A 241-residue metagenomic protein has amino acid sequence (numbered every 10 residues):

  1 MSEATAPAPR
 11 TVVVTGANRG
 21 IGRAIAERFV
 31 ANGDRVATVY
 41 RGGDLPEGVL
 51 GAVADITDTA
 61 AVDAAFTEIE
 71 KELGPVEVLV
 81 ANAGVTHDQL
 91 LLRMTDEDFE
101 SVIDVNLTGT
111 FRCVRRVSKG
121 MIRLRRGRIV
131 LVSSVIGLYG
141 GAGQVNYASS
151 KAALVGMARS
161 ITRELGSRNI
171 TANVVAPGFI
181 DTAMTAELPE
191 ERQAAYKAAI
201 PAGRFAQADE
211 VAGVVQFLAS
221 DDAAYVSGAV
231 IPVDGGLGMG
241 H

Functional and structural regions predicted by a protein language model:
S2, Y139, Q216, S227-H241: Short C-terminal tail/terminal secondary-structure segment of NAD(P)H-dependent dehydrogenase/reductase domains
N18-R19: Conserved glycine-rich cofactor-binding loop
L90-L91, D98-I103, T185, Y196: Substrate-binding pocket helix/loop in short-chain dehydrogenase/reductase
V114, S150, A158: Active-site helix of classical SDR
K119, R163-S167, A224: Alpha-helical segment proximal to the catalytic Tyr-Lys
S134: Residue(s) in the substrate-gating loop at a strand-loop-helix junction that position the organic substrate next
I200-V211: A conserved structural motif in NAD(P)-dependent oxidoreductases
